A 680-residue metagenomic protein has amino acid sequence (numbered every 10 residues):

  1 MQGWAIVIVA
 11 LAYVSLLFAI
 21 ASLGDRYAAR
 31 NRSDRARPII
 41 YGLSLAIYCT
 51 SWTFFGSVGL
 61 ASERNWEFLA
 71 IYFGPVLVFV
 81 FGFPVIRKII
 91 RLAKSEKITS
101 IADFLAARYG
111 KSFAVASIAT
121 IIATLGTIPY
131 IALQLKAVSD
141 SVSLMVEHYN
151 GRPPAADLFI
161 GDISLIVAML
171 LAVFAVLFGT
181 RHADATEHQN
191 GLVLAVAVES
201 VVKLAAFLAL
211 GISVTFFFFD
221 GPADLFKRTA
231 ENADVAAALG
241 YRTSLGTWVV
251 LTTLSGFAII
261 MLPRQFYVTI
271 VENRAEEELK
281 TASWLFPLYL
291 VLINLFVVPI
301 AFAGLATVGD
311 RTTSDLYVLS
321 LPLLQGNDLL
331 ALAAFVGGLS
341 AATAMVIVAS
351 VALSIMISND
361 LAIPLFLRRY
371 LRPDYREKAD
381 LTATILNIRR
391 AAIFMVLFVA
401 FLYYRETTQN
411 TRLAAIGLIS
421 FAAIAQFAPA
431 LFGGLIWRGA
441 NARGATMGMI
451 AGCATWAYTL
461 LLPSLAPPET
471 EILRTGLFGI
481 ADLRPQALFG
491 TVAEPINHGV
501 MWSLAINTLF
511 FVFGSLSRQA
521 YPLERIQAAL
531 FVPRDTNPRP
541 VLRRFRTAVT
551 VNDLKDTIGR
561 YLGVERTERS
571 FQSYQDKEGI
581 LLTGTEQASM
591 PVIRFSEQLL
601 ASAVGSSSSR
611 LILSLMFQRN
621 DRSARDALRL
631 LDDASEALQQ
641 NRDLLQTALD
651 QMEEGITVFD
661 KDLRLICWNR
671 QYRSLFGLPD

Functional and structural regions predicted by a protein language model:
M1-A588: Membrane-embedded helix-loop-helix hairpins and adjacent transmembrane boundary segments in multi-pass transporters
A520, R594, S607-L611, L644 (+1 more regions): Intrinsically disordered, low-complexity linkers and terminal regions that flank or interleave Cys/His-based
A529-V532, G563, L582, M590-L628: N-terminal membrane insertion elements
A548-T550, F595, D633: Intrinsically disordered, low-complexity eukaryotic regions enriched in glycine, serine and charged residues
N620, A627-L630, A634-N641, L645-A648: Amphipathic coiled-coil signal-transmission "stalk" helices
L638-K661, L665: Sensory modules in modular signal-transduction proteins
T657-D680: PAS-family sensory domains
